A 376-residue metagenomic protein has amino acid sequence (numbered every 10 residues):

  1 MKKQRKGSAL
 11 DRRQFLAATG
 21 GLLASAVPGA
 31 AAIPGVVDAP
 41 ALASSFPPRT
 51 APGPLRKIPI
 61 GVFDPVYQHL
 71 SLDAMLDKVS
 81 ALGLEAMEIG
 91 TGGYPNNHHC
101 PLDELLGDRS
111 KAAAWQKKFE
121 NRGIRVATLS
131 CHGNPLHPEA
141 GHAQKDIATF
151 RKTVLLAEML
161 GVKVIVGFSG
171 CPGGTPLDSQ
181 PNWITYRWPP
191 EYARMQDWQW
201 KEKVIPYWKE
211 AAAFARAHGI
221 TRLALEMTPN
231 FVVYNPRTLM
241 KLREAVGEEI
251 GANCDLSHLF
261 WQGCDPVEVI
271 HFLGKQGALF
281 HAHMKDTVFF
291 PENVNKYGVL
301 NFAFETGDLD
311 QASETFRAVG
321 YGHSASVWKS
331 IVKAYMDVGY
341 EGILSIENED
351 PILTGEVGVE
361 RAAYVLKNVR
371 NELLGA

Functional and structural regions predicted by a protein language model:
M1-L10, V37: N-terminal secretory signal peptides
T19-A32, S44-F46, P52, K118-N121 (+3 more regions): Active-site acidic/histidine proton-transfer and metal-coordination neighborhood in alpha/beta enzyme cores
A31-H69, D77-K78: C-terminal segment of N-terminal export signals and the immediately downstream linker at the start of the mature
K57, A86-M87, L129, W188-G322: Acidic/histidine-rich catalytic cores of soluble enzymes
V62, V79, M87, F119 (+4 more regions): Conserved, mostly hydrophobic/aromatic
H69-V79, K145-V154, C264-F272, W328: Short, acidic/polar
M75-G93: Catalytic domains of carbohydrate-active enzymes, especially glycoside hydrolases
G90-A114: Glycine-rich, proline-tolerant flexible connector loops at the mouths of alpha/beta enzymes
